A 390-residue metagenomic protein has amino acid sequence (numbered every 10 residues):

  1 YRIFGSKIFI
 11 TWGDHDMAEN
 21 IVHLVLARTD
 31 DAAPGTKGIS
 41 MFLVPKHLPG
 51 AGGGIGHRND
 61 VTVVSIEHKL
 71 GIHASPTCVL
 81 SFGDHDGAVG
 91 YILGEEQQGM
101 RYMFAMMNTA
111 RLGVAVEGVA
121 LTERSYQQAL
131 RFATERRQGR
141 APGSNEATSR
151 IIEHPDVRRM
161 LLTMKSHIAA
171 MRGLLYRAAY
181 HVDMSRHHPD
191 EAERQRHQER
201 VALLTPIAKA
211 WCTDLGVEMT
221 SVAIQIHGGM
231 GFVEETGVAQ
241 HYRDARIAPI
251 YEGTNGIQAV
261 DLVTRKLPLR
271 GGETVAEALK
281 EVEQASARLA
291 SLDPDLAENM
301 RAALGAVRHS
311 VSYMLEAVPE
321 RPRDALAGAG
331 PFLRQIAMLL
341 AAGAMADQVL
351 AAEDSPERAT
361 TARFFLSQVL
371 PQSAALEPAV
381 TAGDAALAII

Functional and structural regions predicted by a protein language model:
R2, I72, E199-L279, T360-I390: Alpha-helix capping/hinge segments and adjacent helical runs
F4-R58: A short core secondary-structure module
K7-I8, N20, K37, V61-S65 (+6 more regions): Glycine- and acidic
P49-V64, K69, P76-A110, A129-I152 (+1 more regions): A glycine-rich, basic-preceded beta-loop-alpha segment at the flavin cofactor/substrate interface of flavin-utilizing
A110, E117-L121, S125-A133, T264: Mobile "lid/hinge" segments at catalytic clefts and subdomain interfaces of large enzymes
A147-Q195, V233-I257, D261-L269: Acidic/histidine-rich catalytic neighborhood
A169-K209, V311-A329, L350-E357: C-terminal helix-coil-helix/basic helical segment that borders enzyme active sites and/or dimer interfaces and provides
L269, Q284-I390: C-terminal amphipathic alpha-helical interaction region
